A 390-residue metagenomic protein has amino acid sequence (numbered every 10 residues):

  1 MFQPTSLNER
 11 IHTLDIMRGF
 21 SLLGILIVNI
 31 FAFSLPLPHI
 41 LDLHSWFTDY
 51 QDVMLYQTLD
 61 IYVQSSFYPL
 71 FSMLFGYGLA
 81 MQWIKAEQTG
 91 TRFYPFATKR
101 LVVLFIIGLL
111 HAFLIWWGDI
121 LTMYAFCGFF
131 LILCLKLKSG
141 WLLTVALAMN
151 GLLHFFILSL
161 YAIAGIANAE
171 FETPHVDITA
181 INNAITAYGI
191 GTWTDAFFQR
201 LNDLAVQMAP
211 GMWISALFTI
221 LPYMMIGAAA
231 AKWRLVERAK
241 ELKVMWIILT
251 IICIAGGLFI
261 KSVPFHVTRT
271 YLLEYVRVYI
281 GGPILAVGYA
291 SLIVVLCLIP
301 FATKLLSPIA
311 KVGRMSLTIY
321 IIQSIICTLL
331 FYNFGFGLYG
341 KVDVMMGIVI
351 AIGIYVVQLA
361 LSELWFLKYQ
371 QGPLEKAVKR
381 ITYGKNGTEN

Functional and structural regions predicted by a protein language model:
M1-M73: N-terminal signal-anchor module of multipass membrane proteins
Q3, V342-N390: C-terminal "closing" transmembrane helix and its immediate cytosolic amphipathic cap in multi-pass membrane proteins
R10-M17, W246-T250, I299-I326, V344-M345 (+1 more regions): Functional transmembrane helices that form membrane-embedded active or gating regions
Y50-S65, D177-A187, N202-I214, L273-L285: Short aromatic-rich membrane-water interface segments that cap or initiate transmembrane helices in multi-pass membrane
P69-I84, T122-L135, S215-R238, G281-F301: Specific transmembrane alpha-helix
R92-Y94, I132-L147, A228-T250: Solvent-exposed interhelical
A148-I226: Long hydrophobic alpha-helical segments that form multi-pass transmembrane helix bundles in integral membrane proteins
I248-C297: Alpha-helical transmembrane segments and terminal signal-anchor/GPI-anchor hydrophobic tails, characterized by long
